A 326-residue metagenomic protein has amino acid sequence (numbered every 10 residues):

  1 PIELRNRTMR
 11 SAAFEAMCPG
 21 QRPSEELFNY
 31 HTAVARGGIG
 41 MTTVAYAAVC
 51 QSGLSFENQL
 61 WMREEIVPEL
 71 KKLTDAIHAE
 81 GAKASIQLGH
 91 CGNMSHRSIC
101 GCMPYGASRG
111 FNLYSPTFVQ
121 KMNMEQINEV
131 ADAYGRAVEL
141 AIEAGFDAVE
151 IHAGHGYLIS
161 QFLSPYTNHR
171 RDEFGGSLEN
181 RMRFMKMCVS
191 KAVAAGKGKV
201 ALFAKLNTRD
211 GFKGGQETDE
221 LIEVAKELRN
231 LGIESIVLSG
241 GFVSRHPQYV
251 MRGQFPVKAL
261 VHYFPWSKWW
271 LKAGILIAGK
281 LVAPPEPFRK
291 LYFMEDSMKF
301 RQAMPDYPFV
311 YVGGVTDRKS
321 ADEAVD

Functional and structural regions predicted by a protein language model:
P1-D326: Flavin-dependent oxidoreductase catalytic cores
